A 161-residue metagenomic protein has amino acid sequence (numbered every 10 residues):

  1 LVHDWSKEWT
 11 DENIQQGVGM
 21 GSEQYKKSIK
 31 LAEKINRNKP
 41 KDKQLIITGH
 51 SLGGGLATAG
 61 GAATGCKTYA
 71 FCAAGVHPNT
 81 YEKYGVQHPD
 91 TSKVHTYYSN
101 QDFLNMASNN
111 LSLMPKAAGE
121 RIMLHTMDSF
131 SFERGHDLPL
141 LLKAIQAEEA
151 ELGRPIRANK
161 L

Functional and structural regions predicted by a protein language model:
L1-I47, A74, E82-K83: A conserved cap/lid and substrate-binding interface adjacent to the catalytic center of lipid-processing enzymes
K39, A57-T64: Alpha-helix C-terminal capping segments
K43, A62, C66-L161: Serine hydrolase/lipase
T48-G53, A57: Gly/Ala-rich beta-loop-alpha elbow adjacent to hydrolase catalytic centers
